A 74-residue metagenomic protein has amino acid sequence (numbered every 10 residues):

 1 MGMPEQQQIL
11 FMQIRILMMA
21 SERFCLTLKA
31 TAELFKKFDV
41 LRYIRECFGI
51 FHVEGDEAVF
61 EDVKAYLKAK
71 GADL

Functional and structural regions predicted by a protein language model:
M1-L74: C-terminal alpha-helical interaction appendages
